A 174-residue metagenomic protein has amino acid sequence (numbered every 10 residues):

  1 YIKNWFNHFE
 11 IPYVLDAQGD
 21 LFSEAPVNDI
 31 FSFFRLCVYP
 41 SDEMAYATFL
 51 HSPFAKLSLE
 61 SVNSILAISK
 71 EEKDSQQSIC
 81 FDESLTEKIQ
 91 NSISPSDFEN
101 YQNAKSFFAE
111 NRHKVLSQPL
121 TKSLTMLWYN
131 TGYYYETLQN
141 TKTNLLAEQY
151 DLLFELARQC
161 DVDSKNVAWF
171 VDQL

Functional and structural regions predicted by a protein language model:
Y1-N63, E99, S106, E110-L116 (+2 more regions): Conserved motor-region signature of P-loop NTPase helicases/translocases
F49-A109: Polynucleotide-recognition surfaces of large bacterial nucleic-acid defense/processing enzymes
